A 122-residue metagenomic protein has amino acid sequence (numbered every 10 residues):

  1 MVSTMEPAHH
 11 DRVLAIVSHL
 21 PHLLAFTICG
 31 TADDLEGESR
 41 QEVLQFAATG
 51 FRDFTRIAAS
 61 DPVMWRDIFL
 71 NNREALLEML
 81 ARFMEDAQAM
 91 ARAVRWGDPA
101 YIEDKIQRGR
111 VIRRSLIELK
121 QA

Functional and structural regions predicted by a protein language model:
M1-R56: Internal alpha-helical scaffold of NAD(P)-dependent oxidoreductase catalytic cores
L24, A87-A89, I112-R114: A short hydrophobic/aromatic micro-motif that marks alpha-helical segments and, especially, helix-coil
S39-R108: Interdomain hinge/lid region at the active-site interface of Rossmann-like NAD(P)-dependent oxidoreductases
V111-A122: Long, positively charged, glycine-interspersed low-complexity recognition regions
